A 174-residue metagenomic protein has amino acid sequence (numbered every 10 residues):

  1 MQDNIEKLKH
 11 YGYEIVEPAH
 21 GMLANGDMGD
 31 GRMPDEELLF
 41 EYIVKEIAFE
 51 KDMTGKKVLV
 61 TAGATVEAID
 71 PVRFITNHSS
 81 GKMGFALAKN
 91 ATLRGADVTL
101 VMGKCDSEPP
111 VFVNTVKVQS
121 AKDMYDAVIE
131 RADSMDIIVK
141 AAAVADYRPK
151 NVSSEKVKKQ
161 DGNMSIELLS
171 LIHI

Functional and structural regions predicted by a protein language model:
M1-A19, G31-Y42: Short, glycine-/small-residue-rich phosphate/pyrophosphate-handling segment
Q2, E6, K56-S120: Glycine-rich phosphate/diphosphate-binding loop of Rossmann-like nucleotide-binding domains
I15-P18, L100-V101, K140-A141: General beta-strand structural signal in soluble alpha/beta enzymes
G21, G63-E67, A142-K150: Short glycine-rich anion-binding loops that position phosphate/pyrophosphate groups of nucleotides and phosphorylated
A127-I129: Flexible loop/N-cap segments at domain edges
M135: An anion/phosphate-binding loop that grips the pyrophosphate of nucleotide cofactors and donors
N151-E167: Mobile active-site "lid"/loop adjacent to the S-adenosyl-L-methionine
I172-I174: Conserved small/polar residues in nucleotide/adenosyl-binding loops
